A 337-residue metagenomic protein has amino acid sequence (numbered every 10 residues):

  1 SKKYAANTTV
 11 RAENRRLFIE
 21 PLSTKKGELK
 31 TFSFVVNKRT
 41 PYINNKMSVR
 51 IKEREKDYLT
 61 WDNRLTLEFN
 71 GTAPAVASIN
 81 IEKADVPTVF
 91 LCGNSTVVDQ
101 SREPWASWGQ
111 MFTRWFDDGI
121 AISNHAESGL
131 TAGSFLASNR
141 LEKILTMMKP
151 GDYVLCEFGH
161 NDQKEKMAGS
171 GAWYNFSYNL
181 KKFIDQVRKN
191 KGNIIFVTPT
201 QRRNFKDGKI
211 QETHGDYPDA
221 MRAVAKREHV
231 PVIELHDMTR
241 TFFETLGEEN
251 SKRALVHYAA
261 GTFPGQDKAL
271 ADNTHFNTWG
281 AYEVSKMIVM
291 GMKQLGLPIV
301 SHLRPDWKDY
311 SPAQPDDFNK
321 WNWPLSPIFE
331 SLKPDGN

Functional and structural regions predicted by a protein language model:
K2-P21: Short, surface-exposed beta-strand/strand-loop-strand elements in extracellular ectodomains
A12-E13, D118, N190, E228: Short, structured coil segments at secondary-structure junctions
E20-I51: Extracellular carbohydrate recognition and processing domains and analogous Trp-centered ligand-binding platforms
K38-R50, K56-N70: Noncatalytic modules at the cell exterior or secretory-pathway interfaces, chiefly beta-strand-rich lectin/adhesion
L59-K83, M290-I299: Ser/Thr/Pro-rich, low-complexity mucin-like regions that serve as glycosylated stalks/linkers or repetitive adhesive
L67, G71-E127, L141-V154: Serine-esterase "nucleophile elbow" of acetyl-processing enzymes
D99-P104, N124-N139, D162-A172: Acidic/histidine-rich helix-loop elements that form or flank divalent-metal/phosphate-binding sites at the catalytic
N139-P305, D309, A313-N337: Alpha-helical cap/lid subdomain in secreted, periplasmic, or secretory-pathway luminal O-acyl-processing enzymes
